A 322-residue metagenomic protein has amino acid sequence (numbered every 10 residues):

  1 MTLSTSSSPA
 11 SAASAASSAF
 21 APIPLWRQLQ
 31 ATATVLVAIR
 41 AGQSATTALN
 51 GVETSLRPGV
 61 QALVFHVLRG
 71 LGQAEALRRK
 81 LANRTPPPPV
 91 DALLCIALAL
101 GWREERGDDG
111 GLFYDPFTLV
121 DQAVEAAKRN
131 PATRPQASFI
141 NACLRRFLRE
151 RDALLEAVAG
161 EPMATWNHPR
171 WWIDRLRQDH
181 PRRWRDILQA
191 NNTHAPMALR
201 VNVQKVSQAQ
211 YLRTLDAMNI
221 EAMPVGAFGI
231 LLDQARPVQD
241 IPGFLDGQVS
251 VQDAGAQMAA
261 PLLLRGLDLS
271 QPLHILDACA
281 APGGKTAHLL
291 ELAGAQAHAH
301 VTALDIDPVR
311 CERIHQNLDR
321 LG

Functional and structural regions predicted by a protein language model:
M1-G322: S-adenosylmethionine
